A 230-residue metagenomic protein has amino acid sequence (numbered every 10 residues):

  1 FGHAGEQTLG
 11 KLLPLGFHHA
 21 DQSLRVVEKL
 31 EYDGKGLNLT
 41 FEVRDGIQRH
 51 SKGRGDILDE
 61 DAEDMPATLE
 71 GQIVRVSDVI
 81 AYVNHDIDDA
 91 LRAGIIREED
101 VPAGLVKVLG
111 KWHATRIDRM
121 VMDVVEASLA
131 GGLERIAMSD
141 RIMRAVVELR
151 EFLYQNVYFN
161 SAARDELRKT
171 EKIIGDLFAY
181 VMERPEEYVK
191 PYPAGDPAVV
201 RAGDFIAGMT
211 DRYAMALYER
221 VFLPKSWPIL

Functional and structural regions predicted by a protein language model:
F1-A20: Aspartate-rich (DDxxD/NDxxD/DxxxD) Mg2+/diphosphate-binding motifs and their adjoining helix-loop segments
F17, D21, V26-G34, N38-L230: Histidine-centered, transition-metal-coordinating active-site segments
